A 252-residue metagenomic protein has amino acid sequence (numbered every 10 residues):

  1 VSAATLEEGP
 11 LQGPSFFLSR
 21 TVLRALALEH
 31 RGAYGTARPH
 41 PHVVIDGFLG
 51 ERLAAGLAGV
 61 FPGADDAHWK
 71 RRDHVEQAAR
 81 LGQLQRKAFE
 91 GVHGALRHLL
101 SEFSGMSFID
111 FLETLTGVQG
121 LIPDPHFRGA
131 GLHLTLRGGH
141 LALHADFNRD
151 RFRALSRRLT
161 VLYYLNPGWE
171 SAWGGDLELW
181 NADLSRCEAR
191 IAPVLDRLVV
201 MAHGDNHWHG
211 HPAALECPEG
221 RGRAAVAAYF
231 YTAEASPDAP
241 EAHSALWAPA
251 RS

Functional and structural regions predicted by a protein language model:
V1-R38, H243-S252: Fe(II)/2-oxoglutarate
S2-E7, R149-L159, P167-S252: Catalytic core of Fe(II)/2-oxoglutarate
L23, G50, A54, H93-L96 (+8 more regions): A structural signal for well-ordered alpha-helical scaffolds and beta->alpha junctions
R31-L115: Non-heme Fe(II)/2-oxoglutarate
V44, I122-P125, G131, V200-M201 (+1 more regions): A structural signal for short, well-ordered beta-strand segments and their strand-loop junctions that often border
G59-P62, G91-A95, L100-S156: Non-heme Fe(II) oxygenase catalytic core, chiefly the N-lobe of the double-stranded beta-helix
D65-A67, Q119-I122, P167-S171: Proline-centered turn/helix-capping motifs that create local helix->coil transitions or kinks
